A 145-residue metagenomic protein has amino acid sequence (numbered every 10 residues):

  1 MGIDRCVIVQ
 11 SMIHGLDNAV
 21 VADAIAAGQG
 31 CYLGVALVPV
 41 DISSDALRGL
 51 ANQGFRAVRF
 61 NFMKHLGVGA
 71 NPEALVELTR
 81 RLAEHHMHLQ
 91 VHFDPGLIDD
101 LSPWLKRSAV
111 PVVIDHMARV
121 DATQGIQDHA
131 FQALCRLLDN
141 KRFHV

Functional and structural regions predicted by a protein language model:
M1-H85, G96, L137: Mid-domain alpha/beta scaffold segments of enzyme catalytic cores
N71-V145: Catalytic pocket-lining loop regions of alpha/beta-barrel enzymes, especially the amidohydrolase/enolase/GH5 lineages
